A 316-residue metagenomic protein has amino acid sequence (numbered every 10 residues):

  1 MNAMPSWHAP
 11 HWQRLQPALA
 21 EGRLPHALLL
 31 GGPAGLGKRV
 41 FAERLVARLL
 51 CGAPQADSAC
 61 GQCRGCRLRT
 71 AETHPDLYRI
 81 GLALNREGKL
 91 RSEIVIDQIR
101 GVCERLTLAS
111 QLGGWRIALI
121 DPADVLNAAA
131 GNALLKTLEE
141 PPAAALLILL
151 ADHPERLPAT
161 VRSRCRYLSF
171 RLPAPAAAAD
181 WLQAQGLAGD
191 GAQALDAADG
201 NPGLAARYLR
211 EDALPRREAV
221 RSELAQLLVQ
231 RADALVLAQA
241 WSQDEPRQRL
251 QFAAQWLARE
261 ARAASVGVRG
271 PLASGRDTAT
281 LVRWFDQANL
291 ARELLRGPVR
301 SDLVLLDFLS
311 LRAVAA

Functional and structural regions predicted by a protein language model:
M1-A129: Clamp-loader machinery-focused feature within the broader ASCE/P-loop NTPase space
M1-R48, A56, A143-L146, D152-A316: Charged, glycine-rich active-site and insertion segments that engage polyanionic ligands
Y78, G131, P158, R162: A short local structural element in Rossmann-fold oxidoreductases
I80, L119-P122, I148-L150, S169-R171: Conserved beta-strand segments of the P-loop GTPase G domain that flank and frequently precede/overlap
E104, K136, A159, S163: Conserved adenine-binding aromatic site and its adjacent loop/helix in ATP-hydrolyzing domains
T107, N132-L146: Conserved catalytic/switch belt of AAA+ P-loop NTPases
G113-I117, P142-I148: Loop/turn-to-beta-strand initiation segments
